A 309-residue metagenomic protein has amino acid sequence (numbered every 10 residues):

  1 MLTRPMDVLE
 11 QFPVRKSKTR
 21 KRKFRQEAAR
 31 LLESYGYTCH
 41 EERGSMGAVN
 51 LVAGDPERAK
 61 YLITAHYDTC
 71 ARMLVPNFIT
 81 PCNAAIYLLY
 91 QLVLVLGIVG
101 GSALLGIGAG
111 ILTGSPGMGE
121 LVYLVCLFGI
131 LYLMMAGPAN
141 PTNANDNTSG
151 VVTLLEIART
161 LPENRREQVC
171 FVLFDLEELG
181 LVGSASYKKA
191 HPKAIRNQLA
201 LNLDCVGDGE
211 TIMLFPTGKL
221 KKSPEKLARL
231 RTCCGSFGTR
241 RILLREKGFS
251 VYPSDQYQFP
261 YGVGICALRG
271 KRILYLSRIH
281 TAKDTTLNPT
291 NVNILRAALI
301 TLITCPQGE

Functional and structural regions predicted by a protein language model:
M1-K18, Y35-G36, R58-K60, A71-M73 (+2 more regions): N-terminal hydrophobic or amphipathic helices/low-complexity stretches enriched in small/hydrophobic/Pro/Gly
M1-K23, A29, Y35, M135-N140 (+3 more regions): N-terminal capping segment at the start of a domain
P13-R58, L74-G110: A non-catalytic alpha/beta surface segment that caps or lines the substrate-entry region of metallo-dependent hydrolase
T19-K23, T148, V152, P289: Soluble non-cytosolic domains of exported or imported proteins
A29, G209-E309: Active-site-adjacent substrate-binding region of metalloamidase/peptidase-like peptide-processing proteins
K60-H66: Short beta-strand element of the alpha/beta-hydrolase
H66-T80, V182: Non-transmembrane, extramembrane segments of multi-pass ion/lipid transporters
I107-E225, R241, G248-Q256: Acidic/histidine-rich catalytic neighborhood of metal-dependent amide-processing enzymes
